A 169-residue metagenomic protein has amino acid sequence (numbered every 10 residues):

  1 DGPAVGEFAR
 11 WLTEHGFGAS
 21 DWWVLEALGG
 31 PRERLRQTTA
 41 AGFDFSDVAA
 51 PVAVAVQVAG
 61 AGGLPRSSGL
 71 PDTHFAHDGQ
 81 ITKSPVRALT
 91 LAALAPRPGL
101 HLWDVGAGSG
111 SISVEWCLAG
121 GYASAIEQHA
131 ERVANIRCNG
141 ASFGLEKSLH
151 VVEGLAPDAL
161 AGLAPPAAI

Functional and structural regions predicted by a protein language model:
G2-G79: A contiguous loop/helix-start segment that scaffolds small-molecule binding in enzyme catalytic cores
D21, H101, Y122, S148: Residues at the starts of beta-strands that form the adenosine-phosphate
I81-L100: Conserved alpha-helix/loop element of class I SAM-dependent methyltransferases that forms part of the SAM/SAH-binding
G99-G108: Conserved class I S-adenosyl-L-methionine
S109-G121: Conserved SAM-binding loop of SAM-dependent methyltransferases across substrates and taxa, primarily the Class I
I126-A168: S-adenosyl-L-methionine
